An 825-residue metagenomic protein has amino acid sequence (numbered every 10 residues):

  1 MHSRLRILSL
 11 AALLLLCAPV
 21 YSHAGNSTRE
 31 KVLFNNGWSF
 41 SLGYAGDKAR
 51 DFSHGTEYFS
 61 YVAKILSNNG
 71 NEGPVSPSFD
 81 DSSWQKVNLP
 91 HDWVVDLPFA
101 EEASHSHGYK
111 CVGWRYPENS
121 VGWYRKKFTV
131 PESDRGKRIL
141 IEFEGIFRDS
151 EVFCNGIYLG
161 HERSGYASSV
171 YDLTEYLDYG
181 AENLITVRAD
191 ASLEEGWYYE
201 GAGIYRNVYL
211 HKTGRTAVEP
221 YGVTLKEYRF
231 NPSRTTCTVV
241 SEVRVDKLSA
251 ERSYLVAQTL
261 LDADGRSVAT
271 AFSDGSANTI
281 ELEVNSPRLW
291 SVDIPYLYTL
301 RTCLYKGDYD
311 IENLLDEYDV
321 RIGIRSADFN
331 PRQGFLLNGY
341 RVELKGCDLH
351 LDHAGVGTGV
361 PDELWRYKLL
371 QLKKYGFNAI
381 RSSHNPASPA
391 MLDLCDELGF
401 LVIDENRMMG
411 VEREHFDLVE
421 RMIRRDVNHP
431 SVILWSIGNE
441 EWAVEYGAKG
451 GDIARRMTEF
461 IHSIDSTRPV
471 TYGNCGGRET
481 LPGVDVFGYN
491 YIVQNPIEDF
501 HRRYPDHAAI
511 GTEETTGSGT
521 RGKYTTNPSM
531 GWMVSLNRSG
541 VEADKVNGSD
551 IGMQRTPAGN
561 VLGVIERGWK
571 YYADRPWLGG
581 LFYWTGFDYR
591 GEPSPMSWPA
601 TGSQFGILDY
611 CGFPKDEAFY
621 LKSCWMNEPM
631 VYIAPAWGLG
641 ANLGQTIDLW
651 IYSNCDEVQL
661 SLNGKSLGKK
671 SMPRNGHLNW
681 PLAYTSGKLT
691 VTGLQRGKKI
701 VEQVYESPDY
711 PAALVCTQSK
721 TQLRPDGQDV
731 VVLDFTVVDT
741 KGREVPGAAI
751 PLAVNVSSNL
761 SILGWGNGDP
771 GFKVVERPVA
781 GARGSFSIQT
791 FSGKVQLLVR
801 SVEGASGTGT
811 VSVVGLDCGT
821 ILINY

Functional and structural regions predicted by a protein language model:
G25-E142, E195, G201-I204, T216 (+2 more regions): Extended carbohydrate-recognition surfaces in non-catalytic/accessory domains of CAZymes and lectin-like proteins
E30, F34, G46, F52-G73 (+8 more regions): Extended substrate-binding grooves/exosites of carbohydrate-active enzymes
L42-A45, G70, V95-A100, W114-Y221 (+6 more regions): Accessory beta-strand-rich segments of carbohydrate-active enzymes
F79, R252-A257, D293-Y298, T646 (+5 more regions): Short flexible loop/turn segments that cap and initiate beta-strands
L173-E175, I280-W290, W680-Y684, R777-E803: Short, hydrophobic beta-strand segments
D178-G180, E242-N330, H677-G687, Q695 (+1 more regions): Extended acidic/polar, glycine-enriched regions that form or flank non-catalytic beta-rich accessory modules
V239-R244, C303-L304, I647-S653, T692 (+3 more regions): Beta-strand-rich structural segments
F329, M626-D648, V704-V732, V738-V745 (+1 more regions): Short S/T/G/P-enriched beta-strand
